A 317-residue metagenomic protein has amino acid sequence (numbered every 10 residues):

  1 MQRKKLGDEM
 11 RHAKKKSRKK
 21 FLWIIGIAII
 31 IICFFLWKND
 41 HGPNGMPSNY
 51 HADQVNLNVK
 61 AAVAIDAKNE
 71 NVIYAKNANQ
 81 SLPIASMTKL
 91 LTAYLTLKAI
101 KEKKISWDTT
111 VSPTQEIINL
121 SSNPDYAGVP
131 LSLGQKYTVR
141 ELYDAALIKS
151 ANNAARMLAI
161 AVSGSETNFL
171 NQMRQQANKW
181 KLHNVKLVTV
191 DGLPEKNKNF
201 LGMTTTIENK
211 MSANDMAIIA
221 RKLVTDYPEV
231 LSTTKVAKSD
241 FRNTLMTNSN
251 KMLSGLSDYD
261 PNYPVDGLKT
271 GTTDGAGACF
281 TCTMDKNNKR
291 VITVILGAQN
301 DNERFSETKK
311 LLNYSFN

Functional and structural regions predicted by a protein language model:
M1-I24: N-terminal Lys/Arg-rich, disordered targeting/topogenic segments
K15-S17, F35, S86, D266: Short alpha-helical segments used as structural interaction elements across diverse proteins
K19-F21, L90, K286, L311: Hydrophobic alpha-helical segments, especially transmembrane helices and their immediate juxtamembrane helical caps
W23-L36: Hydrophobic membrane-insertion alpha-helices, especially the h-region of bacterial N-terminal signal peptides
F35-N44, F316: Hydrophobic single-pass membrane-insertion segments
G42-N214, V224: Active-site-adjacent loops and short helices of periplasmic peptidoglycan-processing enzymes
P47-Y50, V55-L57, S163-N317: Penicillin-recognizing serine hydrolase domain
